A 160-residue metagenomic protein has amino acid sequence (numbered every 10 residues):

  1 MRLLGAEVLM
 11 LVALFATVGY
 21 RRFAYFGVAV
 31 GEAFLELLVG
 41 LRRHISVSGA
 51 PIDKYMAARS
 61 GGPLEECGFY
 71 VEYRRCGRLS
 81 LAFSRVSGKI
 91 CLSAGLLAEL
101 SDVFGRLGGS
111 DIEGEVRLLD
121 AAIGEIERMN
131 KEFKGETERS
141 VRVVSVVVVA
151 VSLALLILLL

Functional and structural regions predicted by a protein language model:
R2-Y73: Juxtamembrane/interface alpha-helical elements of multi-pass membrane proteins
L4-T17, E132-L160: Bilayer-spanning, highly hydrophobic alpha-helical transmembrane segments
L35-R42, S60-G61, S101, V116 (+2 more regions): Generic structural concept
G68-A94, L156-L159: Membrane-anchoring/interfacial helices and their immediately flanking loops in integral membrane proteins
F83-E113: Short, non-transmembrane cytosolic segments of multipass membrane proteins
G108-V149: Membrane-interface, cytosolic juxtamembrane amphipathic helix immediately N-terminal to a transmembrane helix, enriched
